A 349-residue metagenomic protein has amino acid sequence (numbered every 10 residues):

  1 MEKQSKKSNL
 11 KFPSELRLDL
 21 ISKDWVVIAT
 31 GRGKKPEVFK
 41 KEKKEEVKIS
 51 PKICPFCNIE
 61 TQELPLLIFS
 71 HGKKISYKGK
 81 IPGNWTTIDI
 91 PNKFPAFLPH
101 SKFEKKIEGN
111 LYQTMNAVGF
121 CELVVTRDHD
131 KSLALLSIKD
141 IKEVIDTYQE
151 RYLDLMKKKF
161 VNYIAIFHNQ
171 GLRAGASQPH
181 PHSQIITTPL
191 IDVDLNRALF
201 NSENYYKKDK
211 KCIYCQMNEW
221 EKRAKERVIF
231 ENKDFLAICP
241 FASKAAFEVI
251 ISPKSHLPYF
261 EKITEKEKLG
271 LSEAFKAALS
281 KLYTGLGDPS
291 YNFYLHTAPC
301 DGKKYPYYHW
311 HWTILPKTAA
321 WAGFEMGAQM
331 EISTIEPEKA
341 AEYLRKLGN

Functional and structural regions predicted by a protein language model:
M1-N349: HIT superfamily nucleotide-processing domains
